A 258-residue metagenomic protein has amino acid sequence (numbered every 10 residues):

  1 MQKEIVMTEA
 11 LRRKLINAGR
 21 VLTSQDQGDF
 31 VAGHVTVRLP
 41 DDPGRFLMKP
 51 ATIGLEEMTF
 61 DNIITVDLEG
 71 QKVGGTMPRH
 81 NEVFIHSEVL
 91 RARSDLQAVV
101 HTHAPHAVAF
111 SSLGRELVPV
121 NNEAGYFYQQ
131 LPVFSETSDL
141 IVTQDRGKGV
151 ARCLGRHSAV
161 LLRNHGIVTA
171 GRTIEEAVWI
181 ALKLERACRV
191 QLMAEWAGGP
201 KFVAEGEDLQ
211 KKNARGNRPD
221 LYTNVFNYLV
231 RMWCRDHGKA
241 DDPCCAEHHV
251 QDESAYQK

Functional and structural regions predicted by a protein language model:
M1-K258: Glycine-rich flexible loops
